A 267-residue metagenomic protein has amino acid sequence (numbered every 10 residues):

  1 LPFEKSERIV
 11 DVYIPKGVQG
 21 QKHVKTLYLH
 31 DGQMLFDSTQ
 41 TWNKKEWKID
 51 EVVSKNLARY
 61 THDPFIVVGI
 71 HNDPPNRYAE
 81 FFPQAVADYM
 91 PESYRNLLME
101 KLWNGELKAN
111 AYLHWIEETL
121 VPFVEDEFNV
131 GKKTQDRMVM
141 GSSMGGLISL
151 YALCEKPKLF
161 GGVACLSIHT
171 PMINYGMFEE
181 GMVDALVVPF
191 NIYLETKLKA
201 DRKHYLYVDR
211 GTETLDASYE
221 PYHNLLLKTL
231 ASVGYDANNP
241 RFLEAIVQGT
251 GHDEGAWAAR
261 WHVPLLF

Functional and structural regions predicted by a protein language model:
L1-F267: Non-catalytic cap/lid and distal C-terminal segments of serine-dependent acyl enzymes
